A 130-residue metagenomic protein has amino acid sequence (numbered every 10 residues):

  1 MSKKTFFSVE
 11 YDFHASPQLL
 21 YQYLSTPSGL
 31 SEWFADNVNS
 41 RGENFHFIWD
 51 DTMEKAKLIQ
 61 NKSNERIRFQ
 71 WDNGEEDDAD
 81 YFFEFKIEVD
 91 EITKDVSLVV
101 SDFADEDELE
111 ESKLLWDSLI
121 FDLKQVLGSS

Functional and structural regions predicted by a protein language model:
M1-V38: Hydrophobic ligand-binding cavity/cleft-lining segments
F6-F7, Q18-L19, D95-A104, G128: Short, charged low-complexity linear motifs
L20-Y21, L30, F45, L58 (+4 more regions): Hydrophobic pocket/interface hotspot
D36, I48-S97, S101-D105: Hydrophobic-ligand binding "helix-grip"
N39-H46: Short coil-to-beta transition motif at edge beta-strands of beta-rich domains
F103-S130: A conserved amphipathic terminal alpha-helix motif
